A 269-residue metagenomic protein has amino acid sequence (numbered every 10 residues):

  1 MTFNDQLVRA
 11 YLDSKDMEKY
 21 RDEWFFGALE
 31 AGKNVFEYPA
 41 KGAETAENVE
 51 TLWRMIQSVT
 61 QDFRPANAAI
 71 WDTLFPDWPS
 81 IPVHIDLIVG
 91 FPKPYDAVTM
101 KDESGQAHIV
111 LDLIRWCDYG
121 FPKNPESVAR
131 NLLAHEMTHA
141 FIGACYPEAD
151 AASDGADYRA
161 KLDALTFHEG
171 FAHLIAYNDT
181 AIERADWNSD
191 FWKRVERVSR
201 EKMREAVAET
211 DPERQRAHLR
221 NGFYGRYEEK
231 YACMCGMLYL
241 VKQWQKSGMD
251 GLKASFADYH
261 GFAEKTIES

Functional and structural regions predicted by a protein language model:
M1-G42: N-terminal low-structure segments adjacent to metalloprotease catalytic domains across cellular compartments
N48-V110, E126-S127: Auxiliary, metal-adjacent structural segments of Zn-dependent hydrolase domains
S58-P65, V128, L132, L162 (+3 more regions): Soluble non-cytosolic domains of exported or imported proteins
L74, C145-R204: Post-HExxH zinc-binding segment in Zn-dependent metallohydrolases
W78-L87, D186-S189, G251-D258: Surface-exposed patches in mature extracellular/periplasmic domains of secreted proteins
I114-L133: Short pre-active-site segment immediately N-terminal to the catalytic Zn-binding motif
S127-P147, E169, H173: Active-site recognition of the HExxH zinc-binding catalytic motif
F191-S269: Pan-zinc metallopeptidase signature
